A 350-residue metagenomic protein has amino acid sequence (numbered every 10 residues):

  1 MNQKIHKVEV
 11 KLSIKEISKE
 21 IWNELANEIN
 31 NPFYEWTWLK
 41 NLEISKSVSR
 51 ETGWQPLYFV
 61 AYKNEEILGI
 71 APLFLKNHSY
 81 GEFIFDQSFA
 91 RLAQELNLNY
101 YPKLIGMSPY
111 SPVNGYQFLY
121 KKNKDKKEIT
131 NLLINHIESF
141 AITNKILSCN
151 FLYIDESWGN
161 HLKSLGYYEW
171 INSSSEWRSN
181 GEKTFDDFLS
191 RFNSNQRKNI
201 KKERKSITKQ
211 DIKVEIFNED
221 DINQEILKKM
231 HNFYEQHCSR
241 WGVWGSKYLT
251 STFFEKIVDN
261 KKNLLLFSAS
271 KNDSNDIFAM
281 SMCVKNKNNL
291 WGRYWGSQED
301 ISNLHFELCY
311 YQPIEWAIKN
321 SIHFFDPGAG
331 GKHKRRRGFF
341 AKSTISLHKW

Functional and structural regions predicted by a protein language model:
N2-A90, E138-S139, N144-S302: A conserved beta-strand-loop-helix scaffold within acyl/acetyltransferase catalytic domains
L75-L119: Conserved acyl-donor/pantetheine-binding loop and adjacent beta-alpha core of acyl/acetyltransferases and related
V113-K126, W295-N303: A short, internal acetyl-CoA/4′-phosphopantetheine-binding micro-motif in the GNAT/acyltransferase core
K126-E138, I301-I314, D326: Conserved acetyl-CoA-binding loop-helix of GNAT-fold acetyltransferases
N144-L152, A317-A329: Conserved GNAT acetyl-CoA-binding A-motif
W170-W177, A341-W350: Conserved catalytic-core motifs of GNAT/GCN5-like acyltransferases
K228, N232, E307-Y311, E315 (+1 more regions): Feature representing long, continuous alpha-helical segments
G330-R336: Cytosolic ligand/metal-binding cores
